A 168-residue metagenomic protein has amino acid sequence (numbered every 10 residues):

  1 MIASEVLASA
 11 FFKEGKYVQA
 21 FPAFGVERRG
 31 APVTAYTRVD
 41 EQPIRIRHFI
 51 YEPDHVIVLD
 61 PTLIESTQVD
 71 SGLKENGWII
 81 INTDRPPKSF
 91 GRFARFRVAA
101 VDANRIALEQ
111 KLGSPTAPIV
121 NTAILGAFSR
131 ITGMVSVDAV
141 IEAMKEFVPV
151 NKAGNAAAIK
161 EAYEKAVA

Functional and structural regions predicted by a protein language model:
M1-A168: Active-site cofactor/cluster-binding pocket
